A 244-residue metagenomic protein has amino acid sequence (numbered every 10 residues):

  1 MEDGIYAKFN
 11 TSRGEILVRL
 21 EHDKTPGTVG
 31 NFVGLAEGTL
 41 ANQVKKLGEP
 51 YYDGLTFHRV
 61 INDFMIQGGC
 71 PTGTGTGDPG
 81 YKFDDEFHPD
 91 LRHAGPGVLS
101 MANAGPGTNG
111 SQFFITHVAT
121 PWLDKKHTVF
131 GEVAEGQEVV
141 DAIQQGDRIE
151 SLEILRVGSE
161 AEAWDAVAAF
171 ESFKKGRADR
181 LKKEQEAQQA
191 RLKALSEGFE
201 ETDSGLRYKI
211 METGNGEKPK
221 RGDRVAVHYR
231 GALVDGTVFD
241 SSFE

Functional and structural regions predicted by a protein language model:
M1-E244: Cross-family detector of peptidyl-prolyl cis-trans isomerase
